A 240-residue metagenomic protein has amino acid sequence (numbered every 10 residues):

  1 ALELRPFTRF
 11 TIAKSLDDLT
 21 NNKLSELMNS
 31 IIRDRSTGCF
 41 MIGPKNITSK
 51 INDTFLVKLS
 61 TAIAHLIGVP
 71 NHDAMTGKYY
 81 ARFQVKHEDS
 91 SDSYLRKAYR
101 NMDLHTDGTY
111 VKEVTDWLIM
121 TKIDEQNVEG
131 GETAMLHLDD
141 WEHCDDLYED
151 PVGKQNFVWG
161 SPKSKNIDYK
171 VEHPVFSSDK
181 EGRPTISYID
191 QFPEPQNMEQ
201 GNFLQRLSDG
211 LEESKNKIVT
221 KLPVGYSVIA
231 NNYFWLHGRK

Functional and structural regions predicted by a protein language model:
A1-L19, D34-S36, R82-V224, I229 (+1 more regions): Active-site environment of non-heme Fe oxygenases that use a 2-His-1-carboxylate facial triad
A1-V69, L222, S227: N-terminal auxiliary "cap/dimerization" subdomain that precedes the catalytic jelly-roll/cupin core of mononuclear
S49-K97, N101-D103, M120: Long, hydrophobic, well-ordered secondary-structure blocks that form the structural core and pocket-lining surfaces
